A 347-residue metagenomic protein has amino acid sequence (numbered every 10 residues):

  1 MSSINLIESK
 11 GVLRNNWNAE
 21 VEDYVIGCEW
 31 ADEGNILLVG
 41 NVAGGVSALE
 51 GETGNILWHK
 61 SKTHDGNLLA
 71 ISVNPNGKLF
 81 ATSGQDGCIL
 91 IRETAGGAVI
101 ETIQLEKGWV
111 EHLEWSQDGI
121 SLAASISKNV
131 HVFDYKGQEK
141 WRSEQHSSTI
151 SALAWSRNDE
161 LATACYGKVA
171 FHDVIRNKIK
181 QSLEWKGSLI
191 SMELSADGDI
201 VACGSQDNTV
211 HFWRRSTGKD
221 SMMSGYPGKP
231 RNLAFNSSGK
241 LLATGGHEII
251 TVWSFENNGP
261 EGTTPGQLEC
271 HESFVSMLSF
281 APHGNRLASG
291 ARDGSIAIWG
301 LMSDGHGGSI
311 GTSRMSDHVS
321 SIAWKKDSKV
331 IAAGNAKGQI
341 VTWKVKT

Functional and structural regions predicted by a protein language model:
M1-T347: WD40-repeat beta-propeller superdomains and closely related acidic/aromatic-rich repeat-like regions
